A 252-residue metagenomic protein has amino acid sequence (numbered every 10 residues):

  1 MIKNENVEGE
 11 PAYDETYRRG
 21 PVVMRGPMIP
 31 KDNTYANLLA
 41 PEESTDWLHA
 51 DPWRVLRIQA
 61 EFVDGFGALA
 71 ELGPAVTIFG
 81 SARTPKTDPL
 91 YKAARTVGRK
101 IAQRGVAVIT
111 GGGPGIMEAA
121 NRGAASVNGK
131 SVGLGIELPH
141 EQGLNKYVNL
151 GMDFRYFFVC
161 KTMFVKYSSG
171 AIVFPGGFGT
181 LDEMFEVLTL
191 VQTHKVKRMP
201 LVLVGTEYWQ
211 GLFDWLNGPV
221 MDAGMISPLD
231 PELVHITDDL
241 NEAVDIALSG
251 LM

Functional and structural regions predicted by a protein language model:
I2-A36, P41-L134: Glycine-rich beta-alpha loop segments
L69, V127, Y167, A171 (+3 more regions): Change "in soluble alpha/beta enzymes" to "in soluble alpha/beta proteins
L69-E71, K100-A102, A124-A125, Q142-K146 (+3 more regions): Solvent-exposed alpha-helices and their adjacent loops that cap or buttress functional pockets in soluble metabolic
P74-T77, V106-A107, G129-G133, N149-G151 (+3 more regions): Structural motif
G115-F174: Acidic/glycine-enriched connector segments
E137-G143, T180, Y208-G211: Short gly/pro/ser/thr-enriched loop/turn and capping motifs at secondary-structure boundaries
R155-E207, L251-M252: Active-site/ligand-binding-proximal alpha/beta "capping" segment
L203-M252: C-terminal functional extensions of proteins
